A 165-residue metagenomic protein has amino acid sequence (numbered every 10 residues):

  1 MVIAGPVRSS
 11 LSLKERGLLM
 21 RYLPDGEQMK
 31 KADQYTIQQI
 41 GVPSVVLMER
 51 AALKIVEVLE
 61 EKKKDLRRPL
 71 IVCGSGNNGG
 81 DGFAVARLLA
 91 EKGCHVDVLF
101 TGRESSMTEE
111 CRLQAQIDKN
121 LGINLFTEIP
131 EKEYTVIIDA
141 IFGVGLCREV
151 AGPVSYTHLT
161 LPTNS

Functional and structural regions predicted by a protein language model:
R8-L19: Short, Lys/Arg-enriched N-terminal segments with co-localized hydrophobic residues within the first ~10-30 amino acids
L19-K64: Positively charged, low-complexity intrinsically disordered leader regions
R68-L70, V136: Structural motif
D81-N124: Active-site-proximal loop->helix
G122-E133: Short acidic low-complexity segments
F142-S155: Glycine/threonine-rich flexible loop motifs
T157-T163: Conserved small/polar residues in nucleotide/adenosyl-binding loops
